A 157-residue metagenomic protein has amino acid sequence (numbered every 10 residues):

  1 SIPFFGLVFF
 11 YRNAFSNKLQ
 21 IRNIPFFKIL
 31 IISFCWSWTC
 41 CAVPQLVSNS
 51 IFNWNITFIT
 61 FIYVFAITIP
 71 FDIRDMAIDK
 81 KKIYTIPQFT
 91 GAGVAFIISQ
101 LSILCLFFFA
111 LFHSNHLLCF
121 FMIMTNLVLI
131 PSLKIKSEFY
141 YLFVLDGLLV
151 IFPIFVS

Functional and structural regions predicted by a protein language model:
S1, W38-F58, F108-L117, F155-S157: Helix-coil boundary and interhelical linker segments in multi-pass alpha-helical membrane proteins
S1-S16, I51, I97-V144: Transmembrane helix-loop-helix
S1-V47, V128-P131: Intramembrane alpha-helical segments
K18-F27, I73-I83, I135-G147: A cytosolic-side transmembrane-helix exit/cap motif
P25, I29-P70, M76: Functional transmembrane core segments of multi-pass inner-membrane proteins
P25-V43, Q88-F96, F143-S157: Small-residue-rich segments of transmembrane alpha-helices in multi-pass membrane proteins, especially helix faces
C40, Q45-V47, Y84-P87, I103: Generic secondary-structure boundary signal with a strong preference for alpha-helix termini
V64-S102: Solvent-exposed interhelical
